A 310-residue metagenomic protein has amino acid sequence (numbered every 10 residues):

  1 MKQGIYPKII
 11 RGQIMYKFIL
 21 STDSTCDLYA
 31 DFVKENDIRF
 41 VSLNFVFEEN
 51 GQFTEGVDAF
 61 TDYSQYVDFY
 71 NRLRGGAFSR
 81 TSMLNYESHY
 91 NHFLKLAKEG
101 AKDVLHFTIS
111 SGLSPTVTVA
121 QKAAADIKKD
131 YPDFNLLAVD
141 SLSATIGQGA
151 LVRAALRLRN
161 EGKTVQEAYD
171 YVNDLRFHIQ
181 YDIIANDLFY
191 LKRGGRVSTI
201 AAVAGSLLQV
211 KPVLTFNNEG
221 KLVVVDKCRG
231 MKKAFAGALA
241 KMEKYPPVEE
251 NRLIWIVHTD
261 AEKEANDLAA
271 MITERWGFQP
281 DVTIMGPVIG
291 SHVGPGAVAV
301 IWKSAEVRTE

Functional and structural regions predicted by a protein language model:
Q3: Cationic, low-complexity basic patches in intrinsically disordered or flexible, solvent-exposed regions
I10-K17, T25-V33, R39, N44-F53 (+4 more regions): Mixed-charge interfacial surface used for oligomerization/domain docking and macromolecular partner engagement
I19-S88: N-terminal glycine-rich anion-binding loop in soluble enzyme alpha/beta folds
T22, T108, H258: Short beta-strand/turn micro-motifs composed of small residues that flank or help shape donor/cofactor-binding pockets
R72, K102-H106, K128-V139, V282: Glycine/charged-rich beta-loop-alpha catalytic/anionic-binding loops adjacent to active sites
L84-V104, T108-K128: Active-site cofactor/cluster-binding pocket
